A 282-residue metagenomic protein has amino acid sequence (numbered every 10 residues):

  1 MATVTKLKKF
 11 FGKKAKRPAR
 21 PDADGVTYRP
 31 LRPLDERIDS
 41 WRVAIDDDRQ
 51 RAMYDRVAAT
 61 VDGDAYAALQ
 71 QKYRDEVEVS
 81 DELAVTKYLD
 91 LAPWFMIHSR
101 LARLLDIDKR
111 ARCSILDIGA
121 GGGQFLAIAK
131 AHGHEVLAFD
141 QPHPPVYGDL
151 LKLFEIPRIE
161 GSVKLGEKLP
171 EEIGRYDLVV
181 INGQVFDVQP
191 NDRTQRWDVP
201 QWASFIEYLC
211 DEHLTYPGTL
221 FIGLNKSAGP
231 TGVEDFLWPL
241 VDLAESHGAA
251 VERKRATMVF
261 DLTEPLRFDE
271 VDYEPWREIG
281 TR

Functional and structural regions predicted by a protein language model:
D90-A111: Conserved alpha-helix/loop element of class I SAM-dependent methyltransferases that forms part of the SAM/SAH-binding
R112-G121: Conserved class I S-adenosyl-L-methionine
Q124, K130-P157: Class I SAM-dependent methyltransferase SAM/SAH-binding core
E155-L165: Conserved SAM-binding strand-loop segment of SAM-dependent methyltransferases
L169-L178: A short acidic, Gly/Pro-enriched loop at the edge of an enzyme's catalytic core that lines a small-molecule cofactor
L178-V199: A short SAM/SAH-binding and catalytic strip from SAM-dependent methyltransferases
Q195-Y216: A short glycine-rich, Lys/Arg-flanked "PGG" loop and its adjoining helix->strand segment in the class I
Y216-N225: Conserved beta-strand signature within the Rossmann-like core of class I S-adenosyl-L-methionine
